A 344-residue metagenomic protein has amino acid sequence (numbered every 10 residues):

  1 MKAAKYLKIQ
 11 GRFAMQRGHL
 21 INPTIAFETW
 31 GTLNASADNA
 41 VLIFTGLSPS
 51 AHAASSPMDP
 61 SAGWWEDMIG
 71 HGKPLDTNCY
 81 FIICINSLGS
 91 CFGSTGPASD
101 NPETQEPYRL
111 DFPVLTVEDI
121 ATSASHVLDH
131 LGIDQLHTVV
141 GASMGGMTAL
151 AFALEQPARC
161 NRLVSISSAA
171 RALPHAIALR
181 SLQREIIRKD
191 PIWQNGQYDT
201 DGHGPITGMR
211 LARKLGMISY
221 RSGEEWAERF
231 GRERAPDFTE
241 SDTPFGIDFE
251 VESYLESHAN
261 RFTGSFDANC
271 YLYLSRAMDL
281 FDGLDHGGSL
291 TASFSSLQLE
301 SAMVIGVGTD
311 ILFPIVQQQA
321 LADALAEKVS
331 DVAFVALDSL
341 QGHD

Functional and structural regions predicted by a protein language model:
M1-I43, P57: Catalytic-loop region of hydrolases
E28, S36-N101: N-terminal cap/lid subdomain of alpha/beta-hydrolase-fold enzymes
Q105-D111, E118-T138: Conserved acidic catalytic loop of the alpha/beta-hydrolase fold
Q135-A178: Conserved hydrolase catalytic core segment
S165-R261: Alpha/beta-hydrolase-fold enzymes
H286-T291, S301, P314-L325: Short alpha-helix in the alpha/beta-hydrolase fold that links the catalytic acid
V304-G306: Short beta-strand/loop motif that positions the catalytic acidic residue of the alpha/beta-hydrolase fold
A322-S339: Catalytic histidine neighborhood in serine/cysteine hydrolases with alpha/beta-hydrolase-type architecture
